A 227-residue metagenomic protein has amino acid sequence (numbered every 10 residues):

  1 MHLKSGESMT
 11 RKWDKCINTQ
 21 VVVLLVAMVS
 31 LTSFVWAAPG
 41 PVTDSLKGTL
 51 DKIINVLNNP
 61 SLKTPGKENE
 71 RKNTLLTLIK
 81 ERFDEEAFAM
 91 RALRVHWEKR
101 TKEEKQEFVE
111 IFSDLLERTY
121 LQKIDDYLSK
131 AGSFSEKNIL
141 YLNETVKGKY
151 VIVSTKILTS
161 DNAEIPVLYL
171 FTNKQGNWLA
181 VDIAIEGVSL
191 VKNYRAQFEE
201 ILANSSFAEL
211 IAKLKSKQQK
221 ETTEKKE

Functional and structural regions predicted by a protein language model:
E7-V22: Bacterial N-terminal signal peptides that target proteins for export
V21-S33: Bacterial N-terminal signal peptides
P39-I124: Early exported N-terminus immediately downstream of N-terminal targeting peptides
D44, N55, N59-G66, E70 (+8 more regions): Surface-exposed, polar/charged faces of alpha-helical domains in mature secreted/periplasmic/lumenal proteins
E110-F112, R118-I165, K220-E227: Surface-exposed, charged secondary-structure patches
E164-K192: Short beta-strand edge/turn micro-motifs at domain boundaries
D182-E227: Low-complexity, intrinsically disordered terminal/linker segments enriched in charged and Gly/Pro repeats
